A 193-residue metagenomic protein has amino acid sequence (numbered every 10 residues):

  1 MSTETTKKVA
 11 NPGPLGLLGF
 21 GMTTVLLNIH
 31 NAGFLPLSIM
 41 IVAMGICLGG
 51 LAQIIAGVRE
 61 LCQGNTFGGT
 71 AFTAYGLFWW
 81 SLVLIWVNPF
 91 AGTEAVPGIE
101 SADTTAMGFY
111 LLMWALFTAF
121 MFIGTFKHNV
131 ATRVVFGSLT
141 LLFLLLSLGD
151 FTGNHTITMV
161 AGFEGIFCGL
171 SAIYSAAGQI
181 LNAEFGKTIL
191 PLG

Functional and structural regions predicted by a protein language model:
M1-A56, E60: N-terminal topogenic module of multi-pass integral membrane proteins
S2-V9, N28-I39, N65-G68, G92-A102 (+1 more regions): Short juxtamembrane and helix-loop transition motifs at transmembrane-helix boundaries in membrane proteins
E4-L18, N65-F67, F126-L141, I157 (+2 more regions): Cytoplasm-facing juxtamembrane segments at the starts of transmembrane helices in multi-pass membrane proteins
L37-G49, I99-M113, V135-F136, G162-I166: Structural signature of hydrophobic alpha-helical transmembrane segments
Q53-Q63, A119-K127, A177-Q179: C-terminal ends of transmembrane helices
I54-S81: Hydrophobic/aromatic-rich structural module bridging two neighboring secondary-structure elements via a short loop
V83-F136: Membrane-proximal helix-loop-helix units in multi-pass membrane proteins
F109-F120, V130-F151, I157-G178: Alpha-helical membrane segments in multi-pass integral membrane proteins
